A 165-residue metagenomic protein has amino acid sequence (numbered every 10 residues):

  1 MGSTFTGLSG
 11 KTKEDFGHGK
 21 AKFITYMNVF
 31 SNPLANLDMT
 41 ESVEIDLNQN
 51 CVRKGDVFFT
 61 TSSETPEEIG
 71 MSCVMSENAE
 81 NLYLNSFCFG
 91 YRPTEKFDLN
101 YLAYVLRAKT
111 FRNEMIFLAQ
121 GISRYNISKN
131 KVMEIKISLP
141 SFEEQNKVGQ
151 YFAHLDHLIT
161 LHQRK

Functional and structural regions predicted by a protein language model:
M1-S9: Non-catalytic DNA-recognition/assembly elements of restriction-modification systems
S9-T12, N81-F87, A119-N146: A short glycine-rich beta-alpha junction/loop motif
K11-V43: DNA target-recognition patches
T25-Y26, S42-R107: A short beta-sheet element
F30, E64, S141: Flexible, active-site-proximal loop/turn residues at the rims of small-molecule/cofactor binding pockets and catalytic
L102, K136-K165: Amphipathic alpha-helical segments
